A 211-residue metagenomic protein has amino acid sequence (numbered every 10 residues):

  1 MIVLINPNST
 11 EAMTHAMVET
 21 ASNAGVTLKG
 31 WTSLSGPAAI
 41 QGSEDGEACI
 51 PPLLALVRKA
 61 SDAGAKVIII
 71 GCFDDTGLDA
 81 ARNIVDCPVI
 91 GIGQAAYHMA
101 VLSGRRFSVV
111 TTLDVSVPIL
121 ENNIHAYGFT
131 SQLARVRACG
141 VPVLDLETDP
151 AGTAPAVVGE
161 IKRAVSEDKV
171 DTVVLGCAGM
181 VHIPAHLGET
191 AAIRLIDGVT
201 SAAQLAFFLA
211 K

Functional and structural regions predicted by a protein language model:
M1-P52, T112-A151: N-terminal glycine-rich anion-binding loop in soluble enzyme alpha/beta folds
A24, I84-C87, S103, Q132 (+1 more regions): Short, structured coil segments at secondary-structure junctions
A48-G64, P155-V170: Short, well-structured alpha-helical segments in soluble
I50-R105, V109: Glycine/small-residue-rich loop that forms an oxyanion/phosphate-binding "nest" at active or ligand-binding sites
I70, D74-G77, E160-A191, V199-A206: Hydrophobic alpha-helical
C87-Q94, S131-V136, I193-T200: Short hydrophobic/aromatic-enriched beta-strand-loop microsegments
I92-Y97, T112-V115, V199-Q204: Short, acidic/turn-prone active-site loops that include or flank metal/cofactor- and phosphate-binding residues
V141, I196-K211: Short, flexible loop segments at boundaries between secondary-structure elements
